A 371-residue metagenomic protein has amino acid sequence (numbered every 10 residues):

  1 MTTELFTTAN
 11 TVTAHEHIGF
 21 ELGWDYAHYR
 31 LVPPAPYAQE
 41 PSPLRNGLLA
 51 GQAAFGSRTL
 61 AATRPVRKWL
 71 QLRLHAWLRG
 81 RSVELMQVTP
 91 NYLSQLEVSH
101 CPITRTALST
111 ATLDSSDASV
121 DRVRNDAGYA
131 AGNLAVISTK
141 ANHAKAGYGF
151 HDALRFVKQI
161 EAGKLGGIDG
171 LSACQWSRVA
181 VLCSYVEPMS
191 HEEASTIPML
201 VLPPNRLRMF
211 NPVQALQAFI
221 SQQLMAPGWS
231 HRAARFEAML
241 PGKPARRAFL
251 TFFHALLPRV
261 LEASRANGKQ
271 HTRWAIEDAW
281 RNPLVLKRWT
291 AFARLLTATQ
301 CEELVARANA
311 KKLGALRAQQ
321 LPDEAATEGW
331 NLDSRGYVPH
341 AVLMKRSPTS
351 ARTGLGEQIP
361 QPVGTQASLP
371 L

Functional and structural regions predicted by a protein language model:
T2, T13, P36, P41 (+6 more regions): DEDD superfamily 3′-5′ metal-dependent exonuclease/proofreading module
T2-L70: N-terminal alpha-helical interaction blocks
W24, H28, G47-L48, Q52-A54 (+1 more regions): Catalytic cores of phosphodiester-bond-cleaving enzymes
A54-H100: Short, charged surface segments at domain edges that flank catalytic/cofactor-binding sites
Q71, H75, P90-S94, L154-K158 (+7 more regions): Generic detector of well-ordered alpha-helical segments enriched in charged/polar residues, highlighting helical
R79-L93, S99-G149: Histidine-centered nuclease catalytic patch
V123-A135, H143-S190: Polybasic, low-complexity binding patches
E193-L371: C-terminal, charged low-complexity interaction regions
